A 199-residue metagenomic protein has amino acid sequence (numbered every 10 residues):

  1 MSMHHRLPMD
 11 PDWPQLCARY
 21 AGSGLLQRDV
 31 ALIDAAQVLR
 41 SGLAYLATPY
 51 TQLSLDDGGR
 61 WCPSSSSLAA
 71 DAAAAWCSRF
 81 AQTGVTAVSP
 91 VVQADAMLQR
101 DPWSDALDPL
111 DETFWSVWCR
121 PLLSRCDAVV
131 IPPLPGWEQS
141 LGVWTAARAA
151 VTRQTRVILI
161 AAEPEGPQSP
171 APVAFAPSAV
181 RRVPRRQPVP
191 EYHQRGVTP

Functional and structural regions predicted by a protein language model:
M1-P199: Conserved catalytic or regulatory cores that recognize and/or transform ribose-phosphate-containing ligands
